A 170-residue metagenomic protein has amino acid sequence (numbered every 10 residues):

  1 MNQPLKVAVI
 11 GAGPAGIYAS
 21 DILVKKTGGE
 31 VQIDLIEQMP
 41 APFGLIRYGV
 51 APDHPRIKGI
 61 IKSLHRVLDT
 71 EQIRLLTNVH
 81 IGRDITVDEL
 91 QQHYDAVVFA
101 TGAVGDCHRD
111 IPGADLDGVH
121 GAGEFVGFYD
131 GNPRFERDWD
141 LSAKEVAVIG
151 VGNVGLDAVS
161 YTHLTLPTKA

Functional and structural regions predicted by a protein language model:
M1-K6, G59, D117-E124: Extreme N-terminal leader/targeting segments of oxidoreductases
Q3-A12, K144-I149: Beta1/beta-strand and adjacent pyrophosphate-binding region of the FAD-binding site in flavoprotein oxidoreductases
V7-T27, V159: N-terminal Rossmann-like FAD-binding beta1-loop-alpha1 element of flavoenzymes
A15, A41, V154: Conserved Rossmann-like nucleotide-cofactor binding loop
G28-P42: Glycine-rich FAD pyrophosphate-binding loop
M39-A96: N-terminal Rossmann-like dinucleotide/flavin-binding domain of flavoprotein oxidoreductases that bind FAD/FMN
T77-E145: FAD-binding core/adjacent interface of flavoenzyme oxidoreductases
H163-A170: Single conserved hydrophobic/aromatic residue that forms the stacking wall/gate of nucleotide- or nucleobase-binding
